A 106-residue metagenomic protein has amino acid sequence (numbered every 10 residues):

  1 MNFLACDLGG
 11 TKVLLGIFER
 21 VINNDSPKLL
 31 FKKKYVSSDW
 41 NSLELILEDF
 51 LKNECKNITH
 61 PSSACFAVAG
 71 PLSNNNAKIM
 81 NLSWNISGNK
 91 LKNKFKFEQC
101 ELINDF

Functional and structural regions predicted by a protein language model:
N2-D49: Short glycine-rich, Thr/Ser-proximal phosphate-binding strand/loop in the N-terminal lobe of ATP-dependent enzymes
V21-N24, E54-I58: Alpha-helix termini
N24, L45, L51, M80-L82 (+1 more regions): Generic preference for flexible, low-structure residues
S37, N41-N53, C65-N74: N-terminal non-catalytic cap/leader segment that marks the start of a structured domain
C55-L102, F106: Short beta-strand-loop/turn "lid" adjacent to the catalytic site in phosphate-handling enzymes
